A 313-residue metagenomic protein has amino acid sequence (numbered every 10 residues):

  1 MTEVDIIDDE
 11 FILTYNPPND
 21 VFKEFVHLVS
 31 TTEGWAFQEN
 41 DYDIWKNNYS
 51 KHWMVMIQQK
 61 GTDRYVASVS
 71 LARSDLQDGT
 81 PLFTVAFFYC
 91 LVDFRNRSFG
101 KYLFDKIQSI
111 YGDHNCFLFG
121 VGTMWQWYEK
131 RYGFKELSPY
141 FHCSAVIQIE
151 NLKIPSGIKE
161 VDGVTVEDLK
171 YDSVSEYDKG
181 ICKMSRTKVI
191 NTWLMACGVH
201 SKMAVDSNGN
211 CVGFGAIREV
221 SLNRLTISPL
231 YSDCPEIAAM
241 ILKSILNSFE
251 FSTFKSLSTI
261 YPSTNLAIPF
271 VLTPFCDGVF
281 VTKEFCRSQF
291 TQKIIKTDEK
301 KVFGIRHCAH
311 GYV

Functional and structural regions predicted by a protein language model:
M1-D63: Non-cleavable N-terminal signal-anchor transmembrane helices
T2, G120, W125-W127, R131-I154 (+2 more regions): Active-site/acyl-donor-binding loops of N-acyltransferases
F22-A36, G133-P229, E236: Amide-forming acyltransferase catalytic core, primarily the GNAT-like/NAT-type and related acyltransferase folds
W35-N47, T123, S185-L194, I260: A short, aromatic/hydrophobic, helix- or strand-capping loop or linear motif that either lines the entrance/gate
Y49, V55, A72, A86-Y89 (+3 more regions): Core nucleotidyl-transferase/polymerase catalytic module
M54-M56, T62-R73, L82-Y89, M203 (+2 more regions): Conserved beta-strand in the GNAT
F87-C90, R95-I110, C116, G120 (+2 more regions): Conserved acetyl-CoA-binding loop-helix of GNAT-fold acetyltransferases
S207-L272: Glycine/small-residue-rich hydrophobic helix-like segments
